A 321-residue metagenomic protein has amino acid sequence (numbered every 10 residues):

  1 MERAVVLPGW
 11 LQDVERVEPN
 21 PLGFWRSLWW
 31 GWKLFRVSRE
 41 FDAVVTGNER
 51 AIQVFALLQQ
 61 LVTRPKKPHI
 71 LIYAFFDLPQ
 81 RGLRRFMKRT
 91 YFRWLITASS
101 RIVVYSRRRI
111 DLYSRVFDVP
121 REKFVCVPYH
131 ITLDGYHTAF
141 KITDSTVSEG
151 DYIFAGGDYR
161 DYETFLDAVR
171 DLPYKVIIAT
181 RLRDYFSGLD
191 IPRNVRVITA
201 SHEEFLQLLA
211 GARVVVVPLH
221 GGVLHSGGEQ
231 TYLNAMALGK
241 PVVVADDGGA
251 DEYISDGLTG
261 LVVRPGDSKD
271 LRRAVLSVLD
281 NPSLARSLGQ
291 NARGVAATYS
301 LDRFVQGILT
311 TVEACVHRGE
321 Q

Functional and structural regions predicted by a protein language model:
W32-E40, L83-I102: Membrane-proximal helix-turn-helix segments that form the acceptor-binding/catalytic region of lipid-linked
S100-K123, L133-Y136: A short, active-site helix/loop in glycosyltransferases that binds the activated sugar's phosphate group
D111-R115, H130-S148, S187-G188, G319: Acidic anion/phosphate-binding donor-loop and adjacent secondary structure in glycosyltransferase catalytic cores
D144-F205: Conserved catalytic-core segment of nucleotide-activated headgroup transferases in glycan assembly
R213, G239-P241: A short alpha->beta transition loop at the rim of the catalytic pocket in nucleotide-sugar-dependent
V217-N234, A245-E252: Nucleotide-sugar-dependent
D251-L276, S283-L284: Change "using UDP/GDP/dTDP sugars" to "using nucleotide sugars
D270, S277, L284-T298, T310: A short, well-ordered alpha-helix in the C-terminal region of glycosyltransferases
